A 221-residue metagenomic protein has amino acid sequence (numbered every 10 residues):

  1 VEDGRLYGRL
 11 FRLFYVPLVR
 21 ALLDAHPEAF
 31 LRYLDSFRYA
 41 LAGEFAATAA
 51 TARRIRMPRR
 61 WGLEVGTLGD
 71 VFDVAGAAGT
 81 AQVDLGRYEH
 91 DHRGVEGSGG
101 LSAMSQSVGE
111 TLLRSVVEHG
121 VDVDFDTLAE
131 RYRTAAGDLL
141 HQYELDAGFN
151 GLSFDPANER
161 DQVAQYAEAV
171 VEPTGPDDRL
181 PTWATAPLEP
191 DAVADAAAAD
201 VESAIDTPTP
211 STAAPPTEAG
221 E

Functional and structural regions predicted by a protein language model:
V1-A42: Acceptor/aglycone-binding surface of glycosyltransferases and processive sugar-polymer synthases
R12, F45, W61: Residues that recognize and position ribonucleotide moieties
A40, W61-G69: Conserved glycosyltransferase catalytic-site signature
A46, A50-T51: Short, well-ordered alpha-helical scaffold segment located in the soluble/lumenal catalytic or ligand-binding core
A52-P58: A short helix-loop-helix "switch/interaction" segment in the helical subdomain of ASCE P-loop NTPases
R59, G69-Y88: Catalytic donor-sugar/metal-binding loop of nucleotide-sugar-dependent glycosyltransferases
A81-G100, T111: Active-site donor/metal-binding and catalytic loop motifs of nucleotide-sugar-dependent glycosylation enzymes
S98-E221: Terminal low-complexity segments of carbohydrate-biosynthetic enzymes
